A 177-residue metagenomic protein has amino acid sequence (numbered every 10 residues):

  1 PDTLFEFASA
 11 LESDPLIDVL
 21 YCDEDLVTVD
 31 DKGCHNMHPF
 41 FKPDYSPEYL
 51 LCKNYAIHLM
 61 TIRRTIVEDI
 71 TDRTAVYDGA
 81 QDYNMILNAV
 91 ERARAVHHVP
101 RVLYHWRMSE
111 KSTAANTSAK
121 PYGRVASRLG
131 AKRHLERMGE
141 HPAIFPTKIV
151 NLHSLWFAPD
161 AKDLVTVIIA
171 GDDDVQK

Functional and structural regions predicted by a protein language model:
D2-N36, T65, M108-S109: Conserved donor NDP-sugar-binding/catalytic core segment of glycosyltransferases
L20-D23, H98-P100, I169: Short beta-strand segments
V27, G33-I66, V76-D78: A recurrent flexible, glycine/aromatic-enriched loop bordering the glycosyltransferase active site that acts as
Y49-Y55, A115-Y122: Acyl-group handling in specialized metabolite and lipid biosynthesis
I70-L87, Y122: Donor nucleotide-sugar recognition loop
A75-Y77, L87-R107, K111-T113, A126-A158 (+1 more regions): Catalytic donor-sugar/metal-binding loop of nucleotide-sugar-dependent glycosyltransferases
D173-K177: Short, well-formed alpha-helical segments that are part of the catalytic scaffolds of diverse glycosyltransferases
